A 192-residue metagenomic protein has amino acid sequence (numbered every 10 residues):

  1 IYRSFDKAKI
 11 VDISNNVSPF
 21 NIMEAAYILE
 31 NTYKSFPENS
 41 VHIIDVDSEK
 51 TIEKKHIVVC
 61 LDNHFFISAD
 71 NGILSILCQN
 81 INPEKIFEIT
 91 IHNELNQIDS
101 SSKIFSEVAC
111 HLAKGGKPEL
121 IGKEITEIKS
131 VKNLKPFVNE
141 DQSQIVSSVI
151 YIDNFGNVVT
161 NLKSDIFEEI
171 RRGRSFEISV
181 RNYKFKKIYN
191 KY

Functional and structural regions predicted by a protein language model:
I1-N16: N-terminal glycine-rich anion-binding loop in soluble enzyme alpha/beta folds
I1-S4, I28, C60, S164-F167 (+1 more regions): Short, solvent-exposed amphipathic alpha-helical segments in soluble enzyme and RNA/protein-processing domains
S4-K7, T32-F36, N80, H111-E119: Change "in soluble alpha/beta enzymes" to "in soluble alpha/beta proteins
N16-Y27, N31, S35-N39, I43-V46 (+1 more regions): Active-site histidine-anchored catalytic micro-motif
K34-P37, K50-T51, V58-L61, I81 (+4 more regions): Solvent-exposed alpha-helices and their adjacent loops that cap or buttress functional pockets in soluble metabolic
T51, L74, N154-V159, I166-F167 (+1 more regions): Short, acidic Gly/Pro/Ser/Thr-rich loop/turn segments
L95-R171: Anionic-ligand-binding alpha/beta catalytic cores of soluble enzymes and soluble regulatory domains that recognize
N161-Y192: A conserved acidic, glycine/proline-rich C-terminal tail/linker
